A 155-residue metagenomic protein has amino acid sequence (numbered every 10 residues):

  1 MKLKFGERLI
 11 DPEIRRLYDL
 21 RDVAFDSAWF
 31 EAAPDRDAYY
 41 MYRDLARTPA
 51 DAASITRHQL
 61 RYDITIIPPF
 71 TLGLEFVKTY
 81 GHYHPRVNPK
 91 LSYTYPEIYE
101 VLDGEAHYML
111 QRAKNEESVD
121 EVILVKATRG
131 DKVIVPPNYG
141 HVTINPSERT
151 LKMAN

Functional and structural regions predicted by a protein language model:
M1-A127, P146-N155: Active-site region of the double-stranded beta-helix
K126-S147: Conserved metal-binding segment of the jelly-roll/cupin
